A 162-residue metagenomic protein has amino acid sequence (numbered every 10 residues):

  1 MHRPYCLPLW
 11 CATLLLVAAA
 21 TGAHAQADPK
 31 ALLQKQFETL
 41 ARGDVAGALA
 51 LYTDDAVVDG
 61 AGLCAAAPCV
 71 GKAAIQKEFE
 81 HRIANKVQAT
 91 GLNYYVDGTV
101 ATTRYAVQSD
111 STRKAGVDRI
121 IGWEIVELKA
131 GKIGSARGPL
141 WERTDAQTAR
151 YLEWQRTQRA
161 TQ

Functional and structural regions predicted by a protein language model:
M1-C6: N-terminal secretory signal peptides that target proteins for export/translocation
P8-A19: Bacterial N-terminal signal peptides
T21-A25: Sec/Tat signal peptide C-region and signal peptidase I cleavage site
D44-D59: Short, well-ordered alpha-helical segments enriched in acidic and aromatic residues
V57-P68, R82: A short gly/proline-enriched turn/hairpin at secondary-structure junctions
A73-A115: Surface-exposed, charged secondary-structure patches
V100-R143: Exposed beta-sheet edge and beta->alpha loop/turn motif
G134-Q162: Low-complexity, intrinsically disordered terminal/linker segments enriched in charged and Gly/Pro repeats
